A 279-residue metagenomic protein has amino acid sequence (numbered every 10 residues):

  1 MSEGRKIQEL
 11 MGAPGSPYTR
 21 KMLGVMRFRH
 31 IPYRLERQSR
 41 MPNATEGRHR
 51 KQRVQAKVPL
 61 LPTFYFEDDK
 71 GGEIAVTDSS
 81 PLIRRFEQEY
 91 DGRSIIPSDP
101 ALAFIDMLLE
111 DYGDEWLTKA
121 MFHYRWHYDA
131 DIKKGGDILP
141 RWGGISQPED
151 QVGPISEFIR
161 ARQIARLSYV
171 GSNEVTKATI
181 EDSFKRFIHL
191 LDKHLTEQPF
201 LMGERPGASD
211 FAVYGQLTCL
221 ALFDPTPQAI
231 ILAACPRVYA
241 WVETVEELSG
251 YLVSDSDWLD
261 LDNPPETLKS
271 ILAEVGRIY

Functional and structural regions predicted by a protein language model:
M1-D150, L201, A221-L222, G276-Y279: GST-like domain detector, emphasizing the conserved glutathione-binding G-site in the N-terminal thioredoxin-like
K119-Y279: GST-like fold's C-terminal all-alpha helical module
